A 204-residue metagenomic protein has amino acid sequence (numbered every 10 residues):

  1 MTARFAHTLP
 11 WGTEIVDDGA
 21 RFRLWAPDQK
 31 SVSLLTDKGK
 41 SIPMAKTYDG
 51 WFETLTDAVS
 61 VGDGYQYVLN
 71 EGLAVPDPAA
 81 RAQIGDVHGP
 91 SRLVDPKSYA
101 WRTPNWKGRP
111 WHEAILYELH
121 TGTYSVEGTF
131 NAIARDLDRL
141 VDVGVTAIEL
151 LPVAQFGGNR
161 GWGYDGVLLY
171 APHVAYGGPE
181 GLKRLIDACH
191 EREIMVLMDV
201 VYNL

Functional and structural regions predicted by a protein language model:
M1-R21, S41-E118, T123-G128, R139: The feature marks proteins involved in alpha-glucan
L24, Y67, L119, L140 (+3 more regions): Conserved, mostly hydrophobic/aromatic
W25-S31, S60: Short proline/glycine-enriched turn/loop motifs at strand-loop junctions of beta-rich domains
V32-L34, Y65: Short beta-strand elements bearing conserved aromatic residues within extracellular beta-rich modules
I115-L119, I148-L150, V196-M198: Hydrophobic faces of well-ordered beta-strands that scaffold small-molecule active sites in alpha/beta enzyme cores
G122, P152-Q155, V201-N203: Active-site beta-loop-alpha junctions enriched in small/polar residues
R139-K183: Aromatic-lined carbohydrate-binding/catalytic grooves of carbohydrate-active enzymes
L140, K183-V200: Conserved beta-strand->loop/alpha-helix structural units within folded catalytic cores of enzymes with alpha/beta
